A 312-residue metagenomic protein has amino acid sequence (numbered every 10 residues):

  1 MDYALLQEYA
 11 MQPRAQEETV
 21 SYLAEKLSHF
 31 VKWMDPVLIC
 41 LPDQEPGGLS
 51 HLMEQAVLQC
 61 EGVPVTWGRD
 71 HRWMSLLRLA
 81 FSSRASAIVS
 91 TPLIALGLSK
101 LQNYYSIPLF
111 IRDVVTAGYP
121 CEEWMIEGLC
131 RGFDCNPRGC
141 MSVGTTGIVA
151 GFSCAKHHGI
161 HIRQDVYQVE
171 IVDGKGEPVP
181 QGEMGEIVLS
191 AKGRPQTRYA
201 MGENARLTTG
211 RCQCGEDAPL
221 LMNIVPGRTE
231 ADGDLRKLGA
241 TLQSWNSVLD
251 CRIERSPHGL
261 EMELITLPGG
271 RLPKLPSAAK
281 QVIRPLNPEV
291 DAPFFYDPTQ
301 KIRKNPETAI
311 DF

Functional and structural regions predicted by a protein language model:
M1-T19: Conserved AMP-binding A3 loop
Y3-Q7, W33, L58-Q59: Gly-rich Lys/Arg/Thr-decorated short loops/hinges at beta-loop-alpha junctions or inter-strand turns that position
P13-K26, P36-L96: AMP-binding/adenylate-forming
K26-V31, A56, Y105-I107: Glycine-rich helix-loop-beta junction characteristic of Rossmann-like nucleotide cofactor-binding loops
W33-M34, I111: Phosphate-coordination loops involved in phosphoryl transfer and adenosine-cofactor binding
V65-F312: Active-site glycine/GP-rich loop and adjacent strand/helix microenvironment that borders small-molecule binding pockets
